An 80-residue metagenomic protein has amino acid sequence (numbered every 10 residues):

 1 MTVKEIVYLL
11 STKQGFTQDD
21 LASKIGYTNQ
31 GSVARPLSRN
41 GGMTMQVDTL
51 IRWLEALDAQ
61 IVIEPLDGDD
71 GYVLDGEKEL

Functional and structural regions predicted by a protein language model:
M1-Q14: A short, Lys/Arg-rich alpha-helix, primarily the initiator
Y8, V33-R35, I51: Key DNA-contacting residues within the recognition helix of helix-turn-helix
Q14, I25-G26: Core residues of bacterial helix-turn-helix
D20-S23: Short alpha-helical "recognition helix" segments of helix-turn-helix
G26-M43: Recognition helix of helix-turn-helix/homeodomain-like DNA-binding domains that insert into the DNA major groove
R39-E55: Short, basic-rich loop-to-helix N-cap that marks the start of a DNA-contacting helix
V62-L80: Short, charged recognition helix plus adjacent turn of helix-turn-helix-like nucleic-acid-binding domains
